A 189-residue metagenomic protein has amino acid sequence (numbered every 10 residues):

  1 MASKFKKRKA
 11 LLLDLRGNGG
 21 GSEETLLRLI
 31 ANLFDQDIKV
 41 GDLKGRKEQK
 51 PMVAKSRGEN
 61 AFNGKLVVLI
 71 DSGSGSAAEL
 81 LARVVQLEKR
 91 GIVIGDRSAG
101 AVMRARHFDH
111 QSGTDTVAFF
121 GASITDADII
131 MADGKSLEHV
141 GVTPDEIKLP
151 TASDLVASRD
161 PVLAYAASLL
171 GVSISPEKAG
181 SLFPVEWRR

Functional and structural regions predicted by a protein language model:
M1-K4: Core regions of peptidyl-prolyl cis-trans isomerase
K6, L12, R16-L163: Conserved acidic, small-residue-rich alpha-beta core segments centered on
S158-R189: Gram-negative outer-membrane assembly/targeting C-terminal domains
